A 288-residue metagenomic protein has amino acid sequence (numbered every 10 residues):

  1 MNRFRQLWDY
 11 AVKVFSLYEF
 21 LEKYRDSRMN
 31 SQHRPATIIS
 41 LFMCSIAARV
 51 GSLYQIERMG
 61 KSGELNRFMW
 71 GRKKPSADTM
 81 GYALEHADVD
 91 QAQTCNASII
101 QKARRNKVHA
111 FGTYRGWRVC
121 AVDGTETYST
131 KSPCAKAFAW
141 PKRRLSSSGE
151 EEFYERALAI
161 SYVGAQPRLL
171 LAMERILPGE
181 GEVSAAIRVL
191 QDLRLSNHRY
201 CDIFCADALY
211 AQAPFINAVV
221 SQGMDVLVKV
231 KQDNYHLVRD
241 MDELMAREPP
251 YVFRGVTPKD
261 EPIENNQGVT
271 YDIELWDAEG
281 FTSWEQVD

Functional and structural regions predicted by a protein language model:
R5-S40: Basic, short loop/linker segments at the boundary and entry of helix-turn-helix/winged-helix-like folds
R25-N30, F68-M69, L145-S148: A short glycine/serine-rich beta->alpha loop
S31-I100, Q212, V219: Short, positively charged, Gly/Tyr-enriched micro-motifs that form contact patches at catalytic or ligand/partner
L41, I56, S76-M80, G116-T130 (+4 more regions): Short, conserved catalytic/metal-binding motifs centered on acidic residues
G81-V163: Active-site-proximal, Lys/Arg-enriched surface segment that forms a nucleic-acid-binding/basic interface patch
K142-Y200: Electropositive, glycine- and tryptophan-enriched low-complexity nucleic-acid-binding patches
E180-L237: Domain-level cores of phosphate- or acyl-group-handling catalytic modules
V228, Q232, H236-D288: An anionic, glycine-rich sequence signature occurring as long contiguous blocks
